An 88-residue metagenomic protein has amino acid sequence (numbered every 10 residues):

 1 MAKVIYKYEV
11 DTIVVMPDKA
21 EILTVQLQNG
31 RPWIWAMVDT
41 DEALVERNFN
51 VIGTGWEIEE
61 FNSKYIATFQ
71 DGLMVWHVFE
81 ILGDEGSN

Functional and structural regions predicted by a protein language model:
M1-N88: Catalytic phosphate/metal-binding cores of nucleic-acid and nucleotide-processing enzymes, i.e., regions that mediate
